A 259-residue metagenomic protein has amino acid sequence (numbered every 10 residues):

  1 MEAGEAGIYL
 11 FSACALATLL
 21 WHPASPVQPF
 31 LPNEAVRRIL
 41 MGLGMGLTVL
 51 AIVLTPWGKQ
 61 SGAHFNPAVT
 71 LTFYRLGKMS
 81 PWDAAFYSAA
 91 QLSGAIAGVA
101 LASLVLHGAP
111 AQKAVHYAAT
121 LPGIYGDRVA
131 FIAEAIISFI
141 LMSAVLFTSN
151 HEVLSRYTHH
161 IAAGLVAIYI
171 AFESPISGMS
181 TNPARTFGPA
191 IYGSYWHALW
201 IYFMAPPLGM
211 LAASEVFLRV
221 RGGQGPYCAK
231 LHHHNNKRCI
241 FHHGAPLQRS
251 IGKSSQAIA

Functional and structural regions predicted by a protein language model:
M1-A259: Membrane-interface helix-loop junctions and terminal tails of multi-pass membrane proteins
